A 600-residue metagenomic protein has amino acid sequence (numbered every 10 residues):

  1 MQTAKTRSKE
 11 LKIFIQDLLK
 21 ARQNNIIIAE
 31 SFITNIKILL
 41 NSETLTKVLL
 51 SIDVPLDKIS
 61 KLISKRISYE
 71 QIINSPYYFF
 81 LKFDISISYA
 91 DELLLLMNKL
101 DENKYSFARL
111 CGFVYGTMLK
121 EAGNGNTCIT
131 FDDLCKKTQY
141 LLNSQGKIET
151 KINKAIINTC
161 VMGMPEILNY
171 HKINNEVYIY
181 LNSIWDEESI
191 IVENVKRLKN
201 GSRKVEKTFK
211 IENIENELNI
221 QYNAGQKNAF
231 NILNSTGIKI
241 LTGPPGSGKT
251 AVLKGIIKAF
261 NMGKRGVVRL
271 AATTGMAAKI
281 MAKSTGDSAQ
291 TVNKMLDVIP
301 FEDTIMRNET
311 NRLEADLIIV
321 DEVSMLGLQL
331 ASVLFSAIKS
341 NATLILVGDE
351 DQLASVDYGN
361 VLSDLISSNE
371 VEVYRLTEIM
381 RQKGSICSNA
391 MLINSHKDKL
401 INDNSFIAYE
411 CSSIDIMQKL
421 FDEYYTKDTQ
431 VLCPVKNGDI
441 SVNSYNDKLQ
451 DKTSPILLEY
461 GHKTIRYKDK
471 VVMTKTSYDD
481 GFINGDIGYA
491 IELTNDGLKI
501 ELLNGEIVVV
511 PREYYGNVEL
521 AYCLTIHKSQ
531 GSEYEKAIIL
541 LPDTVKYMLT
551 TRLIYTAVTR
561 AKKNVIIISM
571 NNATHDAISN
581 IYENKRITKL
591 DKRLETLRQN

Functional and structural regions predicted by a protein language model:
M1-S51, K61-L62, M97-K104, E215-S235 (+10 more regions): The feature marks helicase ATPase cores and/or their adjacent C-terminal helical subdomains in SF1/SF2/AAA+ helicases
M1-V205: Accessory, non-ATPase domains that flank or precede helicase/AAA+ motor cores in DNA-metabolism machines
S86, L134, I191, D321 (+7 more regions): Residue-level signature of catalytic and energy-coupling elements of molecular machines, predominantly ATP/GTP-dependent
C128, K227-F230, S235-N402: ASCE P-loop NTPase helicase motor core
K172-P244: Pre-Walker A segment
N228-I232, K249, E350-D480, I491-E492 (+1 more regions): Conserved helicase motor core of P-loop NTPases
G327, D447-Y555, N564, D576: Conserved nucleotide-binding/hydrolysis modules and their immediate coupling elements across P-loop/ASCE NTPase motors
K536, D543-N600: Helicase C-terminal subdomain and adjacent C-terminal extension
